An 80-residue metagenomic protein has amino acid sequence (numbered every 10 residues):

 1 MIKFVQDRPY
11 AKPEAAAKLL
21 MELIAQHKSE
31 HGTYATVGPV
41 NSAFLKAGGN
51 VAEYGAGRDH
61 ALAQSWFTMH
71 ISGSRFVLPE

Functional and structural regions predicted by a protein language model:
M1-G49: Short amphipathic alpha-helical interface segments
G48-A63: Short amphipathic alpha-helical interaction segments
L62-S72: A short, conserved structural fragment
S72-E80: Short, cationic-aromatic polyanion-contact patches
